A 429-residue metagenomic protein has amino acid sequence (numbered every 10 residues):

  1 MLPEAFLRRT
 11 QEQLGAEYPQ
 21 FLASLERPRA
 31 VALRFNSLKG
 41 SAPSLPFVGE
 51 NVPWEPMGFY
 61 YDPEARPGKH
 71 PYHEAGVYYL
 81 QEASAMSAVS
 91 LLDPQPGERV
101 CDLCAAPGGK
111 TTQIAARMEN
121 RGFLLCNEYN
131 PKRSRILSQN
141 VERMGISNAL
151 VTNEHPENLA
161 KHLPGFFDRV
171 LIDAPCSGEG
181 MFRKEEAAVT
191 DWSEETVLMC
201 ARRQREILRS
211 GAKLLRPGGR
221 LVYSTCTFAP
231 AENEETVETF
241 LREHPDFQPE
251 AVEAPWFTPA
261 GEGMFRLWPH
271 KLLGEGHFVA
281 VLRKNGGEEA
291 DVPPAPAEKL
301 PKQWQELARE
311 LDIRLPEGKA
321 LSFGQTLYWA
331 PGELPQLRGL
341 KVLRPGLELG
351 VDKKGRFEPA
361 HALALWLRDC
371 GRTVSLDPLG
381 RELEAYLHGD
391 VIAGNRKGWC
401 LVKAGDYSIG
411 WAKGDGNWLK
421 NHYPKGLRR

Functional and structural regions predicted by a protein language model:
M1-Q13, E17-L45, E275-F278, N285-R429: Polybasic, low-complexity RNA-engagement segments
Q95-E98, N158-D173: A short acidic, Gly/Pro-enriched loop at the edge of an enzyme's catalytic core that lines a small-molecule cofactor
G97-A106: Conserved class I S-adenosyl-L-methionine
P107-N120: Conserved SAM-binding loop of SAM-dependent methyltransferases across substrates and taxa, primarily the Class I
M118-E119, L215-P217: Helix-to-beta-strand junctions that scaffold the AdoMet/dcAdoMet cofactor pocket in Class I SAM-dependent enzymes
N127-G165: S-adenosyl-L-methionine
K132, R169-I207, V222, C226-E234 (+1 more regions): Mobile active-site "lid"/loop adjacent to the S-adenosyl-L-methionine
F167, R202, R220-Y223, T227-Y328: Class I S-adenosyl-L-methionine
